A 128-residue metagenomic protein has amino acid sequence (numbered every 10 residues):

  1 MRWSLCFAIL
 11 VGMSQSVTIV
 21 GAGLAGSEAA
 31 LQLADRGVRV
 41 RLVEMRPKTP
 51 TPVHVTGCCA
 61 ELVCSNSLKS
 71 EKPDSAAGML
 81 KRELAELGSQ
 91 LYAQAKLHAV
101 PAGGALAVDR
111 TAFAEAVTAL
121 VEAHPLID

Functional and structural regions predicted by a protein language model:
M13-S14: Short helix-loop-beta connector
V17-V40: N-terminal Rossmann-like FAD-binding beta1-loop-alpha1 element of flavoenzymes
A25, A29, L80, F113-V117: General structural feature for long, well-ordered alpha-helical segments within catalytic domains of soluble enzymes
Q32-V38, L42-Y92: N-terminal FAD cofactor-binding segment of flavoenzymes
A85-D128: Feature captures the FAD/FMN-dependent oxidoreductase FAD-binding
